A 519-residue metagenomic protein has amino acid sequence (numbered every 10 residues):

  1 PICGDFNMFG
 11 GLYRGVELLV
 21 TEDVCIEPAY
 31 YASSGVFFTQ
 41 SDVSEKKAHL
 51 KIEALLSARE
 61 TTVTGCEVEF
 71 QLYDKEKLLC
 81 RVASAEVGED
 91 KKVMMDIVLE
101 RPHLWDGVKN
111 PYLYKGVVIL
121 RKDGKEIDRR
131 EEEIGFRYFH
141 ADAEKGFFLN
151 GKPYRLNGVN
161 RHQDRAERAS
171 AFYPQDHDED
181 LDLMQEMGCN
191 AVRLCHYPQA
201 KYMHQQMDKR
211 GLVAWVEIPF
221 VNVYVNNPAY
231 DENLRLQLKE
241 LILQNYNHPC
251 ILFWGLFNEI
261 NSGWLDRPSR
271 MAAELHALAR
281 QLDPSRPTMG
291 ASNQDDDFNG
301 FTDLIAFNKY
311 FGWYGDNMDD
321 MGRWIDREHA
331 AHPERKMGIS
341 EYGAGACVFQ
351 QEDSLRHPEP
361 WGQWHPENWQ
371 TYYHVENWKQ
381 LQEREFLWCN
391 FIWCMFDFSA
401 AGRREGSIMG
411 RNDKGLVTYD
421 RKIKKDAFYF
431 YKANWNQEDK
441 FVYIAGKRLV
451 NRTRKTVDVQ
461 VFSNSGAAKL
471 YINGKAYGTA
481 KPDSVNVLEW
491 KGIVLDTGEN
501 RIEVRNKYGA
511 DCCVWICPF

Functional and structural regions predicted by a protein language model:
P1-H196, A200, H204-A214, Q237 (+6 more regions): Secreted/periplasmic carbohydrate-active enzymes, especially glycoside hydrolases
A169, D178-M184, A191-N434, E438-D458 (+2 more regions): Substrate-binding/catalytic cleft of secreted carbohydrate-active enzymes, primarily glycoside hydrolases
